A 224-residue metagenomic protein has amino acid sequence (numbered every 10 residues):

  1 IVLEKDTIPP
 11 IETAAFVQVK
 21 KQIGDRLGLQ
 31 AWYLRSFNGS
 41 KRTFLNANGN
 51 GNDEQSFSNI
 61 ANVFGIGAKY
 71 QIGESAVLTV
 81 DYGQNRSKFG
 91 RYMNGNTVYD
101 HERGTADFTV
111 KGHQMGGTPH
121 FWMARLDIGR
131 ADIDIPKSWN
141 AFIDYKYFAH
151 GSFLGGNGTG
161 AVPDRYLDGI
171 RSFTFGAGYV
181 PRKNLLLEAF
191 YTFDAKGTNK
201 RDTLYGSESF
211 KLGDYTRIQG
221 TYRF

Functional and structural regions predicted by a protein language model:
I1-T7, T13-V19: Mobile, glycine-rich extracellular loop/lid and propeptide segments that shape or gate substrate/ligand access
L3-I8, F37-K41: Short, well-ordered, mixed-charge alpha-helical segments that flank or form enzyme active sites
R26-R35, G39, T43-F224: Outer-membrane beta-barrel pore domains
